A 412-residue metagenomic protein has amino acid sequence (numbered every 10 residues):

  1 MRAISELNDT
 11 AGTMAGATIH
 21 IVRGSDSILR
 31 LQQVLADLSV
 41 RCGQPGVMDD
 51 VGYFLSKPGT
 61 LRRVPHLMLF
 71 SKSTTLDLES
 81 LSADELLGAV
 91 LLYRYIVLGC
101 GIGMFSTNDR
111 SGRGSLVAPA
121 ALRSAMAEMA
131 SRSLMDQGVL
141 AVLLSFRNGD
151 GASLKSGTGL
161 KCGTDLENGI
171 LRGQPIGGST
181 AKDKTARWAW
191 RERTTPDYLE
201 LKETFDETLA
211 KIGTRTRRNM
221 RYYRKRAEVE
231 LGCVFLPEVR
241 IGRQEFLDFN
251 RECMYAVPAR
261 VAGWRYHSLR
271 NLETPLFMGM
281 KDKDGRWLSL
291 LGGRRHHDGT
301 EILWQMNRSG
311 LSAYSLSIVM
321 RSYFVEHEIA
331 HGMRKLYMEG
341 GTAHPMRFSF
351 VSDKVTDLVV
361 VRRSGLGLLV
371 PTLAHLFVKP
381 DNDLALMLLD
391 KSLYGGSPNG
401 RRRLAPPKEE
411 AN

Functional and structural regions predicted by a protein language model:
R2-G12, G16-A17, S153-K211, H331-N412: Active-site/acyl-donor-binding loops of N-acyltransferases
I19-C100, K155-G163, G169, D183-P196 (+1 more regions): A conserved beta-strand-loop-helix scaffold within acyl/acetyltransferase catalytic domains
R63-P65, D136-L140, P275, A330-M333: Short, high-confidence coil segments that cap the C-terminus of an alpha-helix and link into the following beta-strand
N108-R123, Q305-Y314: A short, internal acetyl-CoA/4′-phosphopantetheine-binding micro-motif in the GNAT/acyltransferase core
S124-G138: Short, basic/hydrophobic alpha-helical segments
E128-S131, V257-T372: Aromatic (often tryptophan-rich) hydrophobic motifs at membrane interfaces
M135-G151: ATP-hydrolysis module of ASCE/P-loop NTPase motor domains, specifically the Walker B Asp-Glu catalytic pair
L144-R147, E238, L336-G341: Short His-Asn-centered micro-motif
